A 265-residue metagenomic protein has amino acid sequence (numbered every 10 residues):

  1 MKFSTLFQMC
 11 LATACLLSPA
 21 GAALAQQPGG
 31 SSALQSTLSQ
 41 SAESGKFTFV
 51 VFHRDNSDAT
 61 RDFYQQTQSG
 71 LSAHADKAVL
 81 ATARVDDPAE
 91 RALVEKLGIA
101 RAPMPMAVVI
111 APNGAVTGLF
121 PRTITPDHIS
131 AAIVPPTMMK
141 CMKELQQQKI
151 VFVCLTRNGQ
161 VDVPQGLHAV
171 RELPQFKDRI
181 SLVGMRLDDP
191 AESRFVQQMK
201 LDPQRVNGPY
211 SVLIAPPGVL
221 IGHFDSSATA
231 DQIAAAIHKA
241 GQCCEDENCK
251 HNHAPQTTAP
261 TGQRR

Functional and structural regions predicted by a protein language model:
Q8-P19: Bacterial N-terminal signal peptides
A20-A25: Sec/Tat signal peptide C-region and signal peptidase I cleavage site
G29, F52, A75-R91, K177-S193: Thiol-based oxidoreductase modules, predominantly thioredoxin-like and allied folds used for disulfide exchange
S36-G70, K143-F176: Local sequence-structure signature of Cys/Sec-based thiol-disulfide redox active-site neighborhoods
K46-F47, R91-V109, K149-F152, F195-P217: Structural micro-motif
S69-P121: Mid-chain, structured segments of secreted extracytoplasmic proteins
V108-M138, A215-C249: Non-catalytic, surface beta->alpha helical segment in thiol-disulfide oxidoreductase systems
Q242-R265: Histidine-centered metal-binding segments
